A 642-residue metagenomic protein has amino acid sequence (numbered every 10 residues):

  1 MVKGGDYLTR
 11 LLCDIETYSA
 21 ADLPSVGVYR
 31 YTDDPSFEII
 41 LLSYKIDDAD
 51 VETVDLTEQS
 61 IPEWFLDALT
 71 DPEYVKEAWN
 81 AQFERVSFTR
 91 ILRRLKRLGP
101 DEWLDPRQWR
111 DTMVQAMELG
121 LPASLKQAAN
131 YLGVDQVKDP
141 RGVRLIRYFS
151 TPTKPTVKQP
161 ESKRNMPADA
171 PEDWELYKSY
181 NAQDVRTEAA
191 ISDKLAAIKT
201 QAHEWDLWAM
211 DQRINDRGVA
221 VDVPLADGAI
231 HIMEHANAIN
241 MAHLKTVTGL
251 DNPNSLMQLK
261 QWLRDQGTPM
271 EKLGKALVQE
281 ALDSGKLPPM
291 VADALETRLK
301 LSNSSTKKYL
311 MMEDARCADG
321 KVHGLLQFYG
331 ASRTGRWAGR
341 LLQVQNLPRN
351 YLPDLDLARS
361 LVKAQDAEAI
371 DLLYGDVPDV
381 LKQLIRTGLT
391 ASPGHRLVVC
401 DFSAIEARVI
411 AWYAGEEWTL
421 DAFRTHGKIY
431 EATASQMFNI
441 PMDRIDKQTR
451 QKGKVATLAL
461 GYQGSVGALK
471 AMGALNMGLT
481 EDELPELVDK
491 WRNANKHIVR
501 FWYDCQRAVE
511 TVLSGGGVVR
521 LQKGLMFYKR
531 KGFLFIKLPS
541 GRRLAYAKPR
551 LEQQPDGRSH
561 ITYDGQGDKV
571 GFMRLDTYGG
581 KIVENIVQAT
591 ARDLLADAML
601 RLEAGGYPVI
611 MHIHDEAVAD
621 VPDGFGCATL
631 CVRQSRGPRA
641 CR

Functional and structural regions predicted by a protein language model:
M1-A123, L352-L355, R359, A411-Y413: Conserved RNase H-like, two-metal-ion catalytic cores of nucleic-acid enzymes
M1-T9, L66-T70, V380-R396, L600-A604: A short acidic-Thr-Gly-centered motif at the start of a beta-strand
V2-T17, A21-L23, D34-S36, L41-S43 (+9 more regions): Conserved "right-hand" nucleotidyltransferase catalytic core of DNA-directed polymerases
L12-C13, W79, W109-D111, A391-I405: Conserved catalytic palm subdomain of right-hand nucleotidyl-transferase polymerases, strongest for RNA-directed enzymes
L195-L207, L594-A617: Active-site palm subdomain of RNA-directed nucleic acid polymerases
I429-Q448, Q554-I610: Generic long, charged, amphipathic alpha-helical segments
M477, Q634-C641: A common structural junction motif
G624-V632: Short, conserved charged micro-motifs
